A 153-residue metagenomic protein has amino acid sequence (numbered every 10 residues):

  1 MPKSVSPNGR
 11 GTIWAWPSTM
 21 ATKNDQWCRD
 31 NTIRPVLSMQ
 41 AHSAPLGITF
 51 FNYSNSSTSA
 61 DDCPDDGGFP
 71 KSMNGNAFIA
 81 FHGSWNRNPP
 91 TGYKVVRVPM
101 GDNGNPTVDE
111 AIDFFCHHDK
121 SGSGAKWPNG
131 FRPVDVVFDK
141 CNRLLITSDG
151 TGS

Functional and structural regions predicted by a protein language model:
M1-W127, F131, C141, S153: Beta-propeller domain segments
P133-D135: Short glycine-rich, acidic/polar surface loops and turns
V137-S153: Blade-level signature of beta-propeller repeat domains, shared across WD40, Kelch, NHL, RCC1 and BNR/Asp-box propellers
